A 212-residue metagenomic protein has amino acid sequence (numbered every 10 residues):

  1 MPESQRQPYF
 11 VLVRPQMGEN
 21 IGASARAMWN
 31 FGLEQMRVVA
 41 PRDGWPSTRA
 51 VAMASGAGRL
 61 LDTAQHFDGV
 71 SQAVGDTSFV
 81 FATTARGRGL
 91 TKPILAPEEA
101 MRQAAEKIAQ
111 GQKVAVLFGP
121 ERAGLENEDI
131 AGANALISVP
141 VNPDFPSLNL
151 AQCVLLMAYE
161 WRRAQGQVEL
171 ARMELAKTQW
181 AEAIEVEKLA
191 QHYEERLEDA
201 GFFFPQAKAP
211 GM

Functional and structural regions predicted by a protein language model:
M1-M212: Post-transcriptional modification and biogenesis factors for structured RNAs of the translation apparatus
